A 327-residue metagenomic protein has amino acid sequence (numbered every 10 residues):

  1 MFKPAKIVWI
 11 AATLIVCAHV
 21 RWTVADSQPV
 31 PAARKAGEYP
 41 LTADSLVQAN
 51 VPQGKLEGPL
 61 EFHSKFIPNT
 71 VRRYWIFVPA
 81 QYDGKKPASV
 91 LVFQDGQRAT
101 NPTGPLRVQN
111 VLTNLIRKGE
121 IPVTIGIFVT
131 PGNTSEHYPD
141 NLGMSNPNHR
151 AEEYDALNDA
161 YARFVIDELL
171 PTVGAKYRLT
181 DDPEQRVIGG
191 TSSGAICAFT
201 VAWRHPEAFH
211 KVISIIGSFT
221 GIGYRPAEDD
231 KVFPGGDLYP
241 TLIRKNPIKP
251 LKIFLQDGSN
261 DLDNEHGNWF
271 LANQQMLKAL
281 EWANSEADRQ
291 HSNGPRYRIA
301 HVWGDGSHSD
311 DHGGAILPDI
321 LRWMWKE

Functional and structural regions predicted by a protein language model:
M1-I10: Bacterial N-terminal signal peptides that target proteins for export
F2, L14-V16, I316: Intrinsically disordered, low-complexity regions enriched in Ser/Pro/Gly/Gln/His and often acidic
W9-H19: Bacterial N-terminal signal peptides
R21-A25: Sec/Tat signal peptide C-region and signal peptidase I cleavage site
D26-E327: Non-catalytic cap/lid and distal C-terminal segments of serine-dependent acyl enzymes
